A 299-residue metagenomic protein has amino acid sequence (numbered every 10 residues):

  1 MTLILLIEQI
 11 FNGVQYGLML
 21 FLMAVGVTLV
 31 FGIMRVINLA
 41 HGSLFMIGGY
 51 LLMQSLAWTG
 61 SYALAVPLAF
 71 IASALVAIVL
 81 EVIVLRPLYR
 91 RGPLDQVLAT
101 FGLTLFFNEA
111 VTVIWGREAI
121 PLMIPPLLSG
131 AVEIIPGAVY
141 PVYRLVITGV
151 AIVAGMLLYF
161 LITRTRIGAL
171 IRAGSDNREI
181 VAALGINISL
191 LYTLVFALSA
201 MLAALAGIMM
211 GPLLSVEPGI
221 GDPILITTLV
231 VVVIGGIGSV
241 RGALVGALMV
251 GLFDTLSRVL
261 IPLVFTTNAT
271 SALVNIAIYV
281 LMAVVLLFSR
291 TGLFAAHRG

Functional and structural regions predicted by a protein language model:
M1-L22, L51, T59-A65, R91-V97 (+5 more regions): Membrane-interfacial amphipathic/re-entrant helices at transmembrane-helix boundaries
F11, I33-V79, I83, L260-N268: Membrane-embedded helix boundary and interhelical linker motif in transport proteins
Y16-G17, G137-G221, V240-G246: Helix-loop-helix "hairpin" substructures at the membrane interface of multi-pass membrane proteins
V27-G49, R90-D95, I167-L170, I188 (+4 more regions): Short, non-helical or kinked segments that cap or interrupt transmembrane helices
G49-Q54, F70-V76, L103-V111, V150-Y159 (+3 more regions): Hydrophobic core segments of alpha-helical transmembrane domains in multi-pass membrane transport and ion-translocation
G60-L103, A110, V245-V250, D254 (+1 more regions): Alpha-helical transmembrane segments within multi-pass membrane transporters and channels
G60-Y62, V66-I71, T193-A203, G207-I208 (+1 more regions): Transmembrane alpha-helical segments in multi-pass inner-membrane proteins
L88, P93-R164, L191, L263-A277 (+2 more regions): Transmembrane helix-bundle core of multi-pass membrane transporters and related energy-transducing complexes
